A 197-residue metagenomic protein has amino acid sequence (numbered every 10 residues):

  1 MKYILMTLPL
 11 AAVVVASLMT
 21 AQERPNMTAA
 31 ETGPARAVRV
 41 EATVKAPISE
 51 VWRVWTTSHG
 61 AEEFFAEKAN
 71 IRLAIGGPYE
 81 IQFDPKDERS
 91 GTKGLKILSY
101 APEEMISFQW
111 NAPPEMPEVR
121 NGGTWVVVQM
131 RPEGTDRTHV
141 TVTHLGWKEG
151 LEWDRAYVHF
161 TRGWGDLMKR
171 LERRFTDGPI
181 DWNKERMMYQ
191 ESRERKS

Functional and structural regions predicted by a protein language model:
M1-I4: Positively charged n-region of N-terminal signal peptides that target proteins for export
T7-S17: Bacterial N-terminal signal peptides
L8, A21-E23, G146-S197: A conserved amphipathic terminal alpha-helix motif
L18-N70, K196-S197: Hydrophobic ligand-binding cavity/cleft-lining segments
V40-A42, K68, K93-S99, G123-P132: Hydrophobic/aromatic beta-strand elements that line small-molecule binding cavities or substrate pockets in beta-rich
K45-S49, L98-M105, Q129-H139, G165: A short, structured loop/turn motif at beta-sheet edges
H59-G94, E103-M105, K184-R186, Q190-R193: Short beta-edge strand/loop motif at the mouth of beta-sheet-based domains
M116-R162: Beta-strand/loop substructures that line and gate deep hydrophobic ligand-binding cavities in soluble
